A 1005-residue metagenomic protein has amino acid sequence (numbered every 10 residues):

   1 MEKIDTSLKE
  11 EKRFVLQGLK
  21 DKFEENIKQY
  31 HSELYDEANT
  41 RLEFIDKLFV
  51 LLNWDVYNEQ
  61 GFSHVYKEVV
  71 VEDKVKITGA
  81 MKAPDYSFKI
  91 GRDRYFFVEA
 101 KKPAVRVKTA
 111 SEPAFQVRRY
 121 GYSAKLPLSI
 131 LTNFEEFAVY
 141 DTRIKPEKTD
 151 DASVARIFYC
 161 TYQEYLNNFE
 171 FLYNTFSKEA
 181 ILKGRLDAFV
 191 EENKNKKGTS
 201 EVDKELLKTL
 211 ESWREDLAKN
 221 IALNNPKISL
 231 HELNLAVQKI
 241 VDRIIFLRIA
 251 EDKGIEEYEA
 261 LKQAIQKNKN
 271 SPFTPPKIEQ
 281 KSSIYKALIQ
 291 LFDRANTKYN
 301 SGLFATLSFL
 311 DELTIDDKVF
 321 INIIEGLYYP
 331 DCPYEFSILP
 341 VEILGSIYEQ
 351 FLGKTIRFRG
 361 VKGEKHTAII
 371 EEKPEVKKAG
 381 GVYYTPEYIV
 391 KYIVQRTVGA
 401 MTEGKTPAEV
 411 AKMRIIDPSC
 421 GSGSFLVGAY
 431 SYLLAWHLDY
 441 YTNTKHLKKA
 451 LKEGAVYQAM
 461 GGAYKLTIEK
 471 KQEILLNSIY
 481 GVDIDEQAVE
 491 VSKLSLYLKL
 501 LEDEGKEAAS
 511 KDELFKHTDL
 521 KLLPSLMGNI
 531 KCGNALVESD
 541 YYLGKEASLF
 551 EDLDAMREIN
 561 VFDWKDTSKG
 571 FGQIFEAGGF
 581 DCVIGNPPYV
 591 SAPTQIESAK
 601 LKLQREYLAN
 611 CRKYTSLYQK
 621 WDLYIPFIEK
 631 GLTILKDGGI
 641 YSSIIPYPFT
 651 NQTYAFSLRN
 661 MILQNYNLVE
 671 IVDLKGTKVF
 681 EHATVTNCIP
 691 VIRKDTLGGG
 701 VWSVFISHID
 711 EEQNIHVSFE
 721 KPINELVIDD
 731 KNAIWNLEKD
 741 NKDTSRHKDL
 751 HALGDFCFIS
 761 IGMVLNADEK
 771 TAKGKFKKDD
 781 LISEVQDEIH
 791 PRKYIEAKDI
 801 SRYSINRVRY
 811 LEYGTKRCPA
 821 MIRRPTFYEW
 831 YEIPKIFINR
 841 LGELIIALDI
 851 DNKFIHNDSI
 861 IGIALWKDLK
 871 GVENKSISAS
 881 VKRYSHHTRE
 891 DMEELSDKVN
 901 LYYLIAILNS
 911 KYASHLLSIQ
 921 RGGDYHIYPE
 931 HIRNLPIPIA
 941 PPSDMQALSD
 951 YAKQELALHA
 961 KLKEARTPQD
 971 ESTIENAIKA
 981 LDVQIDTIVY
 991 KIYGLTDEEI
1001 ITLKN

Functional and structural regions predicted by a protein language model:
M1-L128, V139-F171, G184-F189, K204: A short, conserved, highly charged catalytic patch centered on acidic carboxylates
E2-S32, K102, Y173-L434, S478-V491 (+6 more regions): Preference for the N-terminal adenyl/adenosyl cofactor-binding alpha/beta module
E25-E33, E99-K102, N193-T199, I221-H231 (+14 more regions): Glycine- and acidic
L34, T40, Y57-E59, S63-D73 (+5 more regions): SAM-dependent methyltransferase catalytic region
D46-V50, A114-N133, M460-K465, S495 (+2 more regions): Metal-dependent nuclease catalytic cores in nucleic-acid-processing enzymes, especially RNase H-like/related
K102, T109, L128, I625 (+2 more regions): Polybasic, glycine- and aromatic-enriched phosphate-binding surface used to engage nucleic acids
N193-E257, K267, G578, K636 (+5 more regions): C-terminal substrate-recognition regions of SAM-dependent nucleic acid methyltransferases
C420, I728-F776, K798, I939-N1005: Non-catalytic DNA-recognition/assembly elements of restriction-modification systems
